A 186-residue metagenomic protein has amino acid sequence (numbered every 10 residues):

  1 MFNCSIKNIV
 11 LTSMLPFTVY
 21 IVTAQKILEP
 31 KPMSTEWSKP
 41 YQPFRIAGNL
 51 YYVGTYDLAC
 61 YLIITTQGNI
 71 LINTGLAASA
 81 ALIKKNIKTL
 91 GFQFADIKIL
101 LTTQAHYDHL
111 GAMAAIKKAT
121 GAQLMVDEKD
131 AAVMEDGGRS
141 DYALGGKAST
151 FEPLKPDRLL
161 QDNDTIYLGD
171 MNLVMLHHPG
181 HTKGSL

Functional and structural regions predicted by a protein language model:
M1-Q25: Bacterial Sec-dependent N-terminal signal peptides
K26-P40: N-terminal pre-domain segments of enzymes
E29, G48-Y52, G75, L100-T103 (+1 more regions): Short, flexible loop segments at the rims of nucleotide/cofactor-binding pockets, characterized by
E29-K31, P43-R45, L62-I64, D162-L186: Core dinuclear metal-dependent hydrolase active-site scaffold
E36-F94: Conserved beta-strand hairpin/beta-sheet module of binuclear metal-dependent hydrolase folds, prominently
Y41-Q42, Y52-V53, A148-T150, K155-D157 (+1 more regions): Short Gly/Pro-enriched turn/cap motifs at secondary-structure boundaries
L50, A78-A81, K88-T165: Active-site HxH/HxHxD metal-binding segment of metal-dependent hydrolases
Y56-D57, T65-Q67, T74-A78, L101 (+3 more regions): A mature extracytoplasmic/lumenal domain signature
